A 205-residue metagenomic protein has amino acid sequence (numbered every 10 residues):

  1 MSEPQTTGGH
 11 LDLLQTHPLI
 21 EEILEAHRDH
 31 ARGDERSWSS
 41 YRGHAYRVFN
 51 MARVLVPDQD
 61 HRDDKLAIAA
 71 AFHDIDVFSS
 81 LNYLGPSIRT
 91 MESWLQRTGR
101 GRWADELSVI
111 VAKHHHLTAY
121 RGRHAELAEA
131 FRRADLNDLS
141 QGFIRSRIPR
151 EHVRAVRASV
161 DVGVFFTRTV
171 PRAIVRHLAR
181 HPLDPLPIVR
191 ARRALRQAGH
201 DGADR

Functional and structural regions predicted by a protein language model:
S2-Q15, L19, D29-Q59, G99-R100 (+1 more regions): Divalent metal-dependent phosphate-bond-processing catalytic cores, especially two-metal-ion Mg2+/Mn2+ enzymes that act
L24-R28: Short, basic/glycine-rich phosphate-binding loops at helix/coil junctions that contact nucleotide phosphates
R47-A52, N82-R97: An active-site-proximal "capping" alpha-helix that borders the catalytic cofactor pocket
R62-Y83, S87, S108-H115: His-Asp-centered metal-binding catalytic motifs of divalent-metal-dependent phosphohydrolases/nucleases
S93, A112-K113, D135: Hydrophobic alpha-helical segments of small multi-pass membrane proteins
R100-S108: Membrane-interface starts of transmembrane alpha-helices
